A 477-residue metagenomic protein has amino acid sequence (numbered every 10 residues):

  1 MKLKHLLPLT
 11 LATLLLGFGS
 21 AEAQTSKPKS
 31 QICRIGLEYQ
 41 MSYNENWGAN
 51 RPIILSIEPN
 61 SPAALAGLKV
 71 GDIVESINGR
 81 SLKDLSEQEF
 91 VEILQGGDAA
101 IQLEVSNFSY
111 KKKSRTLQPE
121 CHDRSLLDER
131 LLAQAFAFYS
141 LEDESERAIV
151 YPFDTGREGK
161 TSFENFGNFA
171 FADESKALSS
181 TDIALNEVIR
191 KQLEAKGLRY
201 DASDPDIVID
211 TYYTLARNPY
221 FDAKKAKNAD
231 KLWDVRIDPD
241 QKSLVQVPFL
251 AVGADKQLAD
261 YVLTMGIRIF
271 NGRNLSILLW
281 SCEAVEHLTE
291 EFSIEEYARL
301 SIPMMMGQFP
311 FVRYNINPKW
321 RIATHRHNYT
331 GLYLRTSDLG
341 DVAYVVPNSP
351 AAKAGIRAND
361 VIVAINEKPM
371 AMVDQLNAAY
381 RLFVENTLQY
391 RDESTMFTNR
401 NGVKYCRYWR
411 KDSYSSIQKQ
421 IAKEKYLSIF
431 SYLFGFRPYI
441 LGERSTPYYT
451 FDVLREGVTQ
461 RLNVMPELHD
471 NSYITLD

Functional and structural regions predicted by a protein language model:
A23-S56, E92-I93, L126-E129, R299-P347 (+3 more regions): PDZ/PDZ-like peptide-tail recognition elements
Q24-C33, E89-A133, A379-Y473: PDZ-domain C-terminal substructure recognizer with occasional recognition of PDZ-binding tails
K29, Y212-L275, L433-L441, S445: Surface-exposed short loop/turn segments
E45-N50, A66, D123-A184, S337-D338 (+1 more regions): A structural "domain/chain start" motif
P59-N60, G79, A170-S180, G197-L198 (+3 more regions): Second-shell loop/turn segments in exported
A63-K83, A351-R381, T387-R391: Conserved PDZ fold ligand-binding element
F108-K112, E120-E158, L278, A284-S337 (+2 more regions): C-terminal/domain-edge helix-coil "capping" segments
N168-K227: N-terminal segment of the mature soluble domain
